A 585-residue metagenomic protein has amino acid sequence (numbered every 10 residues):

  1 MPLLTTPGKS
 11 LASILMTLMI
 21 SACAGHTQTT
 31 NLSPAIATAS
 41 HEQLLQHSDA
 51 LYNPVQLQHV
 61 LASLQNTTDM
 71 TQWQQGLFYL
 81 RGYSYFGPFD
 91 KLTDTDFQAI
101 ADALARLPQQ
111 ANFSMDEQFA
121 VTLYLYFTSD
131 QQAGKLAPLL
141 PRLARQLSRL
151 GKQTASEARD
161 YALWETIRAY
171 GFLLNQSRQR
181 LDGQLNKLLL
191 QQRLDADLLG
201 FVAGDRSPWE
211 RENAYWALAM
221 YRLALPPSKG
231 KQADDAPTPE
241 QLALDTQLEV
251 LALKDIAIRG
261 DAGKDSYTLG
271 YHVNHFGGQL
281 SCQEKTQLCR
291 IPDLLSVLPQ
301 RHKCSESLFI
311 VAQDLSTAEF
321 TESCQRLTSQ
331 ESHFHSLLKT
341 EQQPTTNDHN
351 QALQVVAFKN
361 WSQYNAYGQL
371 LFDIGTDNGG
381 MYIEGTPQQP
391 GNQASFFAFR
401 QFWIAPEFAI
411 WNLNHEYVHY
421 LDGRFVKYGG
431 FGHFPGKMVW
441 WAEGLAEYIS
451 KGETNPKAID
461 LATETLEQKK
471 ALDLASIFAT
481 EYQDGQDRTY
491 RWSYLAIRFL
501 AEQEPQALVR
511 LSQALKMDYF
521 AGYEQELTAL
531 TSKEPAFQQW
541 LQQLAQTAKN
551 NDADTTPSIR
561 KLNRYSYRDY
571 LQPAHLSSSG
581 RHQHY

Functional and structural regions predicted by a protein language model:
P2-A12: Bacterial N-terminal signal peptides that target proteins for export
T29-V55, L64-T68, G200-A394, I477-S493 (+5 more regions): Non-catalytic architectural context of zinc metalloproteases
S33-D205: Noncatalytic N-terminal accessory/assembly modules of large enzymes
H335-Q354, Y428-H433, K457-L461, L508-A514: Surface-exposed patches in mature extracellular/periplasmic domains of secreted proteins
T386-A462: Zinc-dependent metallopeptidase catalytic helix centered on the HExxH motif and its immediate flanking segment
L445, I449-E453, K457, L466-Q539: Active-site-proximal alpha-helical
A521-Y585: Beta/coil-rich, acidic/histidine-enriched accessory regions frequently appended to metallopeptidases
